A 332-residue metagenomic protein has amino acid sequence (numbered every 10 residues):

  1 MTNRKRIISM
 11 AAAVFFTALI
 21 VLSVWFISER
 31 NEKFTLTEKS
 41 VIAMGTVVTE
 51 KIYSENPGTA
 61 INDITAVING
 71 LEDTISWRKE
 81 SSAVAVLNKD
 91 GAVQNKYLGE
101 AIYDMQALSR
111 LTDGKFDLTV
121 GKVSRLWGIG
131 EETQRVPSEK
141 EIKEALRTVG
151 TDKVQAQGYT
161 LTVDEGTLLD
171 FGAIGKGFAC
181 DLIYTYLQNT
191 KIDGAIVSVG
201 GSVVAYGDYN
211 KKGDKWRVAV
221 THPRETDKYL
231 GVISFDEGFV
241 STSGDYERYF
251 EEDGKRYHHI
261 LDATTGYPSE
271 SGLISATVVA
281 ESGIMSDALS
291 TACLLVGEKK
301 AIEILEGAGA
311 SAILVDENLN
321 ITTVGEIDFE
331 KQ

Functional and structural regions predicted by a protein language model:
M1-Q332: Mature catalytic core of soluble alpha/beta enzymes
